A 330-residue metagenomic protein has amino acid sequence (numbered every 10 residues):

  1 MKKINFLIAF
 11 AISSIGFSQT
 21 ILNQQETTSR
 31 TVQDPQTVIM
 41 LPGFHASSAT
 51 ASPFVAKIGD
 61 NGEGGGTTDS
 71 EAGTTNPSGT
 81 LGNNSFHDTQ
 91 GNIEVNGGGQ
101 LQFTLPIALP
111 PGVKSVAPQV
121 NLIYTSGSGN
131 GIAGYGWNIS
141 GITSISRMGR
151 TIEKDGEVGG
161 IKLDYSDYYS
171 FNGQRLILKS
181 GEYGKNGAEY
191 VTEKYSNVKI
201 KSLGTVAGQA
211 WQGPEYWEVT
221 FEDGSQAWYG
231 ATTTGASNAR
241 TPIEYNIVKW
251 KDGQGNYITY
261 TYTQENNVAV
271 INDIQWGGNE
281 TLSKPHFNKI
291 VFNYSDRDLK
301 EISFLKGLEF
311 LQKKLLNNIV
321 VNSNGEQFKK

Functional and structural regions predicted by a protein language model:
M1-T20: Bacterial Sec-dependent N-terminal signal peptides
N5, Q24, R30, S48 (+6 more regions): Functionally constrained cores in energy, signaling, and assembly domains
Q19-E71: Extracellular beta-helix/beta-solenoid repeat scaffolds
T68-K330: Conserved catalytic cores of ATP-dependent inositol ring kinases
